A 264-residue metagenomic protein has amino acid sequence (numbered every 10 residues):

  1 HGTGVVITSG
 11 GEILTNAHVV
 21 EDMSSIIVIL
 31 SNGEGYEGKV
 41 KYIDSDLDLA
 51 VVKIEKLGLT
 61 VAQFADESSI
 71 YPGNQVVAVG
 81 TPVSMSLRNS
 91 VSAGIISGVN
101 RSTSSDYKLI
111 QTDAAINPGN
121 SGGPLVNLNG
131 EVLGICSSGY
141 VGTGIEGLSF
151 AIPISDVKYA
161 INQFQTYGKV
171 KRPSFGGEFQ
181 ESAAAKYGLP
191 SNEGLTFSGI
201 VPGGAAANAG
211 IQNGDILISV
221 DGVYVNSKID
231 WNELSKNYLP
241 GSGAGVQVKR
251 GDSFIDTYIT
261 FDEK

Functional and structural regions predicted by a protein language model:
H1, D22-M23, N117-S121, G194 (+2 more regions): Short, small/polar residue-rich loop motifs at catalytic or cofactor-binding pockets
H1, T8, L30, G35 (+3 more regions): Short, acidic, Ser/Thr-enriched surface-loop or helix-capping motifs
G4-V6, G38-V40, I96, F197: Conserved hydrophobic positions within beta-strands
V5, S24, N74, E131 (+1 more regions): Structural motif
T8-S86, D106-K108, V225-K228, G243-G245 (+1 more regions): Conserved active-site neighborhood of the chymotrypsin/trypsin-like protease fold
A17, K39-V40, Y71, N127 (+1 more regions): C-terminal recognition in membrane/secretory proteostasis and scaffolding
M23-I26, L59, V79-G94, N100-G122 (+1 more regions): Active-site loop architecture of trypsin-fold serine endopeptidases
K41-L47, K53, M85-S90, S97-I110 (+4 more regions): Gly/Ser-enriched beta-turn/beta-hairpin loop segments
